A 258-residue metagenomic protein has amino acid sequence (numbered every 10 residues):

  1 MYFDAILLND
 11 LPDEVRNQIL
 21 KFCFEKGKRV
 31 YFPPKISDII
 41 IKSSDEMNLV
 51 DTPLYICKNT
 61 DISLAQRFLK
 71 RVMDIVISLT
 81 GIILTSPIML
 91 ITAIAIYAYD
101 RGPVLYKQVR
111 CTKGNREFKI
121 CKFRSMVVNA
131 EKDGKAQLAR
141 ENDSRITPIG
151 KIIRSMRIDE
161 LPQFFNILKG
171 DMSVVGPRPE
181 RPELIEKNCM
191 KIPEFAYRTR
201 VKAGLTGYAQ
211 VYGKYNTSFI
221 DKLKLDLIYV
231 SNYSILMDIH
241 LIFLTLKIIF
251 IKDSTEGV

Functional and structural regions predicted by a protein language model:
M1-I83: N-terminal hydrophobic signal-anchor/signal peptide
G27, F32-P34, F165, V211-K214: Hydrophobic alpha-helical segments characteristic of transmembrane helices
P34, P53, P87, P103 (+3 more regions): Proline-centered helix-kink/hinge sites
S37-D38, S44, Y106-R145, T206-K224: Short, glycine-rich, amphipathic interfacial segments at transmembrane boundaries or analogous
V50, D61, A65, E141-N142 (+3 more regions): Residue-level signature of the cytosolic catalytic core of signaling kinases
A65-N129, N166, I235, L241-V258: A hydrophobic, helix-centered structural microdomain
A139-K202, L241-I249: A short, structured surface patch at a secondary-structure boundary
E194-V258: C-terminal terminal-structure detector
